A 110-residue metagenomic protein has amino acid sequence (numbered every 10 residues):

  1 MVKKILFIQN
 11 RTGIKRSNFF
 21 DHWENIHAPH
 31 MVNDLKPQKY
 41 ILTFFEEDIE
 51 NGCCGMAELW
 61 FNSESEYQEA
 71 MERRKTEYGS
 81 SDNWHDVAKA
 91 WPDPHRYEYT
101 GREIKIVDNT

Functional and structural regions predicted by a protein language model:
M1-T110: Macromolecular interaction modules
